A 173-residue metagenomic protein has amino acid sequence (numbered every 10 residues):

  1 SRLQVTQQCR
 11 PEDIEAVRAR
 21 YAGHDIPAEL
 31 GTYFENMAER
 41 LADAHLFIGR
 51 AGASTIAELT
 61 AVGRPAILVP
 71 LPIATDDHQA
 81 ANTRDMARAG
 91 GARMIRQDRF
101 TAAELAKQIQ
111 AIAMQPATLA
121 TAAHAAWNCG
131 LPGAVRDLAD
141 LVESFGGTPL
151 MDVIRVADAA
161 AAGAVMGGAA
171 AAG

Functional and structural regions predicted by a protein language model:
S1-F47, Q79-R84, R88, I95-L105 (+2 more regions): Donor-nucleotide binding loops and adjacent catalytic segments primarily of GT-B fold Leloir glycosyltransferases
R10, G52, P70: Short glycine-/small-residue-rich Rossmann-like dinucleotide-binding loops
G31, A42-I56, R64, Q110: Acidic donor-binding loop of glycosyltransferase active sites
A38, I56-R64, R84: Short alpha-helical segment that forms part of, or immediately flanks, the ligand-binding pocket in carbohydrate-active
H45-L46, G63-L71, G91: Structural loop-to-beta junction motif characteristic of Rossmann-like glycosyltransferase folds
L71-A74, N128: Short histidine/acidic/glycine/proline-rich micro-motifs that form metal- and phosphate-coordinating active-site loops
T101-M114, A139, E143: Two-component system phosphotransfer/interaction surface
P116-G173: C-terminal amphipathic helix plus adjacent low-complexity, charged tail appended to glycosyltransferase catalytic
